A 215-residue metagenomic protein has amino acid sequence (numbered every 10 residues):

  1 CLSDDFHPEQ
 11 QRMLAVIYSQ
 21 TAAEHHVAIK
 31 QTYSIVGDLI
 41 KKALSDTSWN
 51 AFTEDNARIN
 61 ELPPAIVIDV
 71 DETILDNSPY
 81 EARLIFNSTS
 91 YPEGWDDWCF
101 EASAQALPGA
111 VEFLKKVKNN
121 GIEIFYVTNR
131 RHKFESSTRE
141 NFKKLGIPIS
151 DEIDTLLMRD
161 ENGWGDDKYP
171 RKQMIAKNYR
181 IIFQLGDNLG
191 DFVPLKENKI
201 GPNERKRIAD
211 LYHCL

Functional and structural regions predicted by a protein language model:
C1-I68: Non-catalytic pre-domain segments flanking phosphatase-related domains
L2-D4, S34, R131-L215: C-terminal cap/substrate-recognition subdomain and adjoining C-terminal extension of metal-dependent phosphatase-like
P8, A23-K30, S34, F100-P108 (+2 more regions): Soluble non-cytosolic domains of exported or imported proteins
K41, S45, Y80, K115-E123 (+2 more regions): Sec-exported extracytoplasmic/periplasmic mature domains
D55, D96-F125, H132-K133: Short, acidic loop-to-helix structural element flanking the phosphoryl-transfer center in phosphate-processing enzymes
E61-P63, G121, Y179-I181: A general structural motif
A82-E101: A solvent-exposed, charged loop/short amphipathic helix patch at secondary-structure junctions
